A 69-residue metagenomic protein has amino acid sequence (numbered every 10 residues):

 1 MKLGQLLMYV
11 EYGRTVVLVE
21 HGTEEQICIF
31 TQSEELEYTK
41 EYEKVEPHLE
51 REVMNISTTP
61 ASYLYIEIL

Functional and structural regions predicted by a protein language model:
M1-K2, L69: Absolute protein N-terminus
L3-Q26: N-terminal acidic leader/helix
H21-L69: Detector for the mature cores of small, proteolytically processed and post-translationally modified peptide effectors
